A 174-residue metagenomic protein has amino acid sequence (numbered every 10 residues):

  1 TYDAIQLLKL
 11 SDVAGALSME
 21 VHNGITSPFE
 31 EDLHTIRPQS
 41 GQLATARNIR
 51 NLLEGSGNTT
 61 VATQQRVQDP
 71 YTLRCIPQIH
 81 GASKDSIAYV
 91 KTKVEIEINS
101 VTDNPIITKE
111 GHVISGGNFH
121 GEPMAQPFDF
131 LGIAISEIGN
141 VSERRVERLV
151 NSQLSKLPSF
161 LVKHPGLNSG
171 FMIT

Functional and structural regions predicted by a protein language model:
T1-H22: Internal alpha/beta core interface subdomains
Y2-Q6, T26, G139-R144: Short helix-capping/linker segments at secondary-structure and domain boundaries
L7-L10, G41, G170-T174: Short acidic-hydrophobic sequence patches enriched in Asp/Glu that either
K9-D12, E30-H34, R144-S155: Short alpha-helical "patches" and their helix-cap loops
A16-N140: Accessory "access/gating" subregions that flank catalytic or transport cores
E122-T174: C-terminal catalytic subdomain
